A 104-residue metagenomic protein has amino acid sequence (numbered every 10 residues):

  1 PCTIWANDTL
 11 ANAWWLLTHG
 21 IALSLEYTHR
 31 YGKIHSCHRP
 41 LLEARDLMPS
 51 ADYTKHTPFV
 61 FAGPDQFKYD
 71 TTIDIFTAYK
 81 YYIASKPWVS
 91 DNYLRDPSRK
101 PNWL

Functional and structural regions predicted by a protein language model:
P1-L104: Sequence termini and other peripheral, non-core segments
